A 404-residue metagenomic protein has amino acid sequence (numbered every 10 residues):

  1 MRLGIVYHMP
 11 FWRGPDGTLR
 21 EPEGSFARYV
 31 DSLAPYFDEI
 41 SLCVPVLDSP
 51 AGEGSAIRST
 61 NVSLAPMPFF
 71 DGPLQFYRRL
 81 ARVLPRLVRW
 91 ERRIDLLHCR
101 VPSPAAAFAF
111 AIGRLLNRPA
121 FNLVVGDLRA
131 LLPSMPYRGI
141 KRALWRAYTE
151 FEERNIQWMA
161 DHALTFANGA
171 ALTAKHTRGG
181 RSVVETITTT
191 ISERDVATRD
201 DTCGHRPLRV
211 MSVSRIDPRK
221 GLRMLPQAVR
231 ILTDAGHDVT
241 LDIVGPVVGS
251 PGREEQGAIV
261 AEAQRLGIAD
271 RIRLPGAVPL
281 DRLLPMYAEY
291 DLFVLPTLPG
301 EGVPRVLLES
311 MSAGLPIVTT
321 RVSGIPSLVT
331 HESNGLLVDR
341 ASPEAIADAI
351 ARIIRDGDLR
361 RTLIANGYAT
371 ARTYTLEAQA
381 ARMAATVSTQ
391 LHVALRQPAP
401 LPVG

Functional and structural regions predicted by a protein language model:
E91, A277-V278, P285-Y290: Short alpha-helical donor nucleotide-sugar binding micro-motif in glycosyltransferases
D95, A288-E301, L315: Acidic donor-binding loop of glycosyltransferase active sites
R138, R142-R209: Donor nucleotide-sugar binding/catalytic pocket of nucleotide-sugar-dependent glycosyltransferases
L208, R215-I231, L241, E254 (+1 more regions): A conserved mid-protein helix/loop that constitutes part of the nucleotide-sugar donor-binding site
Q256-V278: Nucleotide-activated donor-binding/catalytic signature segment of Leloir-type glycosyltransferases, i.e., the conserved
L307, P316-T319, V329: Short hydrophobic beta-strand element within catalytic cores of glycosyltransferases and related nucleotide-activated
H331-E332, L336-P343, R352-D358: Conserved acidic donor-binding segment of nucleotide-sugar-dependent glycosyltransferases
R352, L359-T373, R382-A385: A short, well-ordered alpha-helix in the C-terminal region of glycosyltransferases
